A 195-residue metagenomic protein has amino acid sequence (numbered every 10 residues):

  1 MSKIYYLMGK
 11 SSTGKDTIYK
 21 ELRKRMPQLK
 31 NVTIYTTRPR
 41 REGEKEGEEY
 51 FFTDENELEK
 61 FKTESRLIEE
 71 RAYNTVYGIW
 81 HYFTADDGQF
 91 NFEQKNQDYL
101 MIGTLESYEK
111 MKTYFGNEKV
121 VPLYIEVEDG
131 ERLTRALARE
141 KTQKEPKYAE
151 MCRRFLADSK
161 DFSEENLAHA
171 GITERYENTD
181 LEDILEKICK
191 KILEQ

Functional and structural regions predicted by a protein language model:
L7: Hydrophobic anchor at the beta1->P-loop junction of P-loop NTPases
K10: P-loop (Walker A) phosphate-binding loop of NTP-binding proteins
K15-D16: Walker A/P-loop
Q28-R41: Short beta-strand-centered segment that lines the nucleotide-binding/catalytic pocket of NTP-utilizing
R38-Y99, G103-L105: ATP-dependent small-molecule kinase phosphotransfer cores that center on conserved nucleotide phosphate-binding segments
D98-T104, F115-R139: Conserved phosphate-donor/acceptor-positioning beta-strand/loop module used by diverse small-molecule
K141-I192: Small-molecule kinase domains that catalyze NTP-dependent phosphoryl transfer to phosphate-bearing small molecules
